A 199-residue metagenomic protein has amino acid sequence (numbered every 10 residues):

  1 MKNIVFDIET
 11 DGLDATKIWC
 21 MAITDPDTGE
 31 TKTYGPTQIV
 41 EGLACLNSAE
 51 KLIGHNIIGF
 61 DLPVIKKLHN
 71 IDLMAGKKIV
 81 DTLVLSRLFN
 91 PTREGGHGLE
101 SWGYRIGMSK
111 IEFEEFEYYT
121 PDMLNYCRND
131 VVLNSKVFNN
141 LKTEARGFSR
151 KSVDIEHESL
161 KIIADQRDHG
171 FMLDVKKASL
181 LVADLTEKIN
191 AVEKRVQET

Functional and structural regions predicted by a protein language model:
K2-F6, G12-E144: Conserved DEDDh/DEDDy metal-dependent 3′-5′ exonuclease domain
L73, E117-T199: Mixed-charge, glycine-rich, non-catalytic linkers/tails in nucleic-acid processing enzymes
